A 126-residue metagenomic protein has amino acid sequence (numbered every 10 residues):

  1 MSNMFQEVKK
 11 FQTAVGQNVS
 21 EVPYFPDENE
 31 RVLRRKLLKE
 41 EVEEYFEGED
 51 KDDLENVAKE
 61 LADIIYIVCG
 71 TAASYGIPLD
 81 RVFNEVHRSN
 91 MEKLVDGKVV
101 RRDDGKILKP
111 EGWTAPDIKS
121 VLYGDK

Functional and structural regions predicted by a protein language model:
M1-K126: Flexible "arm" and connector segments at domain edges
